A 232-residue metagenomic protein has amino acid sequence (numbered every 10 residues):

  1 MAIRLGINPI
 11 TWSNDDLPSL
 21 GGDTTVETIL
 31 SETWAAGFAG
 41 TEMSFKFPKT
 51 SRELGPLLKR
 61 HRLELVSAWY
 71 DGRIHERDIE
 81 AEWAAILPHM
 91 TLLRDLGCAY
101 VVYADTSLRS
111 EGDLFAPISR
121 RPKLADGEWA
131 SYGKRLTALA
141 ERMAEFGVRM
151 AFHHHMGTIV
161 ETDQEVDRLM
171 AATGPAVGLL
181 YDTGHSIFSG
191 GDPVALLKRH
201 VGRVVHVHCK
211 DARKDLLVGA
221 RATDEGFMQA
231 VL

Functional and structural regions predicted by a protein language model:
M1-A2, L30-A35, P48-S67, A84-A99 (+3 more regions): Acidic (Asp/Glu)-rich catalytic clusters
M1-P18, V66-G72, R109-S119, Q229: N-terminal small/glycine-rich loop or linker at the start of catalytic domains across soluble metabolic enzymes
N8-T25, S44, D71-W83, R121-A130: Active-site mouth loops of central-metabolism enzymes
I10-W12, S44-K46, Y70-H75, T106-L108 (+3 more regions): Active-site beta-loop-alpha junctions enriched in small/polar residues
D23-E27, P48-R52, E76-L87, D163 (+1 more regions): Structural motif corresponding to alpha-helix initiation and N-cap regions
A39-F45, E64-W69, V101-Y103, A151: Short, well-structured secondary-structure segments
T41, G133-L232: Acidic/histidine-rich catalytic cores of soluble enzymes
I79-Y181: Active-site acidic/histidine proton-transfer and metal-coordination neighborhood in alpha/beta enzyme cores
